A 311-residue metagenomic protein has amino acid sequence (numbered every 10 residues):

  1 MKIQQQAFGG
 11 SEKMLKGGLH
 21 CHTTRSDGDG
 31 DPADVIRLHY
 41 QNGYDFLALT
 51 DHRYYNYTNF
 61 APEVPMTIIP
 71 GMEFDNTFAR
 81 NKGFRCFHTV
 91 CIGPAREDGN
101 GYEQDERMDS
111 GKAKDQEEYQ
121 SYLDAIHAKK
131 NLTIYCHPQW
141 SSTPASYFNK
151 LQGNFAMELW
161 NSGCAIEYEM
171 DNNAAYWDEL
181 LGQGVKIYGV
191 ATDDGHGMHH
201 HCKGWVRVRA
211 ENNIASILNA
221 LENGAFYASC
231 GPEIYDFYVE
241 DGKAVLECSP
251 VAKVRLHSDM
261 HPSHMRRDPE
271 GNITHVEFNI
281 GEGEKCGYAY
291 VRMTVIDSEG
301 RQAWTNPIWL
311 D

Functional and structural regions predicted by a protein language model:
M1-M14, Q183-Y188, D193-D311: C-terminal functional module detector
K2-L132, C136, T143-A145, K150-G153 (+5 more regions): A metal-dependent hydrolase metal-coordination microenvironment
Y40, H127, L181-G182, E222: Alpha-helix boundary recognition
E158-C164, L181-G184, A225: Short, well-ordered alpha-helical segments in soluble proteins
N173-K186: Short, hydrophobic/aliphatic alpha-helical segments
